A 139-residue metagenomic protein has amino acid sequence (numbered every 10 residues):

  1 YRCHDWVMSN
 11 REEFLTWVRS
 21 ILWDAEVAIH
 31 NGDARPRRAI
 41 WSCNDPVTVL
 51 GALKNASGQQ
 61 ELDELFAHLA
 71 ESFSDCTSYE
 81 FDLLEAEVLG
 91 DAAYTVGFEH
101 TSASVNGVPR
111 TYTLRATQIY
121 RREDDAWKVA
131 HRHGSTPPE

Functional and structural regions predicted by a protein language model:
C3-P36, P46-E139: A beta-strand edge to alpha-helix "cap/lid" segment located at domain peripheries
I40-W41: Conserved catalytic core of Hanks-type protein kinase domains
